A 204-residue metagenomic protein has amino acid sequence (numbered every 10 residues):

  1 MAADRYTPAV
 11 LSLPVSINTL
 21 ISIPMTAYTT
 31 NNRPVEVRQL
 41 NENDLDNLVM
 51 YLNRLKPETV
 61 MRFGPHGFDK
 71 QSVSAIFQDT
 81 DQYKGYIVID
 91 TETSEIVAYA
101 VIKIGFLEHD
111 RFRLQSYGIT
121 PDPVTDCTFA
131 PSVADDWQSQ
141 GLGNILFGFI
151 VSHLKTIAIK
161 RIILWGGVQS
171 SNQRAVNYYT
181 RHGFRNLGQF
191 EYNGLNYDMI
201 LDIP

Functional and structural regions predicted by a protein language model:
P34-M50: A short beta-loop-alpha structural element at the N-terminal edge of CoA-dependent acyl/N-acetyltransferase catalytic
R62-T91: Active-site rim helix/loop that mediates acceptor-substrate recognition in acyltransferases
Y83-V88, Y99, A130, D198: Short hydrophobic/aromatic beta-strand element in the GNAT-like acyltransferase core that lines or flanks the acyl-donor
T91-A130: Conserved acyl-donor/pantetheine-binding loop and adjacent beta-alpha core of acyl/acetyltransferases and related
T125, L154-V168: Conserved GNAT acetyl-CoA-binding A-motif
P131, S139-S152, N177, R181: Conserved acetyl-CoA-binding loop-helix of GNAT-fold acetyltransferases
Q138, I163-V176, Y192-N196: Conserved beta-strand-loop-alpha-helix junction that forms the acyl-donor binding cleft
N144, T156-I157, V168-G188: Conserved active-site alpha-helix within GNAT-family acetyltransferase domains
